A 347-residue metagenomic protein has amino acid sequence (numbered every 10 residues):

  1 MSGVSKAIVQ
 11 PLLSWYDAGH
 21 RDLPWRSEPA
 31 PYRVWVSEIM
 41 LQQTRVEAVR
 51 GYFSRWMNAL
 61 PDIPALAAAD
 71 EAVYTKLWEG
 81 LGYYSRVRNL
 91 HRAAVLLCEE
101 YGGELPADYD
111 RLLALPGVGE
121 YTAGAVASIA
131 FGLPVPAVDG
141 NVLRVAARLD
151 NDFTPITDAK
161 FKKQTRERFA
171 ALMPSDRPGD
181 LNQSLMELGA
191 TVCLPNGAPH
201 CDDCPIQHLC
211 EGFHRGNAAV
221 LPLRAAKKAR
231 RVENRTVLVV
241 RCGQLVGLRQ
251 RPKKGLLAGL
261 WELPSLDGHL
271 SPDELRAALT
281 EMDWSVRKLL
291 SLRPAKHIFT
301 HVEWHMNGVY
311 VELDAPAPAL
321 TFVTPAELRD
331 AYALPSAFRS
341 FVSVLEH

Functional and structural regions predicted by a protein language model:
M1-D22, S27, A190-H347: Intrinsically disordered, low-complexity, charged terminal extensions of DNA damage-control enzymes
G3-V4, V9-D202, I206-R215, A219 (+1 more regions): Catalytic cores of DNA base-excision repair glycosylases
